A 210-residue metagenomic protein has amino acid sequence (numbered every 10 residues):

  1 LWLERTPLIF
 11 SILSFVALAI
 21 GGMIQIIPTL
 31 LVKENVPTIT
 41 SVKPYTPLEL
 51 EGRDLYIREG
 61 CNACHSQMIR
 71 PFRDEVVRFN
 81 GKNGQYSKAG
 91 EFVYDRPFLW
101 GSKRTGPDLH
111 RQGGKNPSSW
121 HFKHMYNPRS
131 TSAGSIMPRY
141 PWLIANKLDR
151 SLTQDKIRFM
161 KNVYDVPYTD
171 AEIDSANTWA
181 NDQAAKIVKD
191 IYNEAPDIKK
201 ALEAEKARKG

Functional and structural regions predicted by a protein language model:
L1-Y45, W179-R208: Post-cleavage N-terminal segment of exported redox proteins
S11, P97-K115, N127-K209: Axial heme c-ligation environment in periplasmic c-type cytochrome domains
G21-T29, S66-M68, R73-R78, I136-M137: Short, solvent-exposed loop/turn and secondary-structure capping segments
K33-I57, I69-V76, T105: Electrostatic cytochrome c docking/interface patches
G52, R58-Q67, H121, M137: The canonical Cys-X-X-Cys-His
M68-P107: Membrane-embedded segments
S118-F122, Y126: An amphipathic alpha-helix signature
